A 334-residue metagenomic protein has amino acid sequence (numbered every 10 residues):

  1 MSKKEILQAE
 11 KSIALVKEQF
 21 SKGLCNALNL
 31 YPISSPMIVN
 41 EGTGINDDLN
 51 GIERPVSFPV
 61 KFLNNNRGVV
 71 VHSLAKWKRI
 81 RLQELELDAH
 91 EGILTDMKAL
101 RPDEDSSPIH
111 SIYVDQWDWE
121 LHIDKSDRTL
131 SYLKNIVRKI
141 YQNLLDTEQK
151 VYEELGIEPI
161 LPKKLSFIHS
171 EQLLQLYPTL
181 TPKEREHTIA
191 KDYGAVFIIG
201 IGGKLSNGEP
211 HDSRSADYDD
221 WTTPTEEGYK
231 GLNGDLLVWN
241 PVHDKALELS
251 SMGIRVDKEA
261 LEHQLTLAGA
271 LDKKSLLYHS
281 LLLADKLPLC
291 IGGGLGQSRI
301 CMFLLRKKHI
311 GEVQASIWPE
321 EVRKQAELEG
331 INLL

Functional and structural regions predicted by a protein language model:
M1-H110, D118-H122: Class II aminoacyl-tRNA synthetase-like tRNA-binding/catalytic domains
K11-L15, Q19, R128-N135, K139 (+3 more regions): Generic recognition of stable, solvent-exposed alpha-helical segments in well-folded globular domains
L24-Y31, I140-V151, K308: A generic secondary-structure signal for well-formed alpha-helical elements
M37-E41, G156-P162, I201, E321: A glycine-rich phosphate-binding loop feature that marks nucleotide/adenosyl-phosphate handling sites
R81-E86, V137, R299-I300, L304-L305: Short, Φ-rich (hydrophobic/aromatic) sequence segments
T95-T188: Extended, charged alpha-beta segments that form solvent-exposed binding/catalytic grooves in nucleic-acid-handling
K98-L100, Q172-L334: A translation/RNA-centric and nucleic-acid-associated enzymatic feature enriched in Class II aminoacyl-tRNA synthetases
